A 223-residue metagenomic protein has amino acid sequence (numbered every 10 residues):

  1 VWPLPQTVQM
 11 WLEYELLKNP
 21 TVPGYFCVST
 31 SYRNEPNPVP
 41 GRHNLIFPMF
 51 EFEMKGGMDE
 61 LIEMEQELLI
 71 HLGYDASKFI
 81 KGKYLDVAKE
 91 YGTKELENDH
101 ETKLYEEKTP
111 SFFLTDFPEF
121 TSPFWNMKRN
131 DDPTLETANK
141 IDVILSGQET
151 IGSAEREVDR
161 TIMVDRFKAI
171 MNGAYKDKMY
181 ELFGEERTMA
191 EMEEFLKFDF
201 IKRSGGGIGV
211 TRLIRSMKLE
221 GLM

Functional and structural regions predicted by a protein language model:
V1-G56, E63, K81-M223: A translation/RNA-centric and nucleic-acid-associated enzymatic feature enriched in Class II aminoacyl-tRNA synthetases
I62-G73: Short amphipathic C-terminal alpha-helix that caps PH/PH-like domains
H71-G82: Flexible helix-coil linker/hinge segments at domain or subdomain boundaries
